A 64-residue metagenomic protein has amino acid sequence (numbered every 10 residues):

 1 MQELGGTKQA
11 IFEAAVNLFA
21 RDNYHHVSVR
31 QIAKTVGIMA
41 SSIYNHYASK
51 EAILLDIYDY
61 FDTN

Functional and structural regions predicted by a protein language model:
Q2-E3: Helix-boundary and loop/linker segments of multi-pass membrane transporters
G6-T7, I38: The short coil/loop that forms the "turn" connecting the two helices of the helix-turn-helix
T7, S49-K50: Donor nucleotide-sugar binding loop of glycosyltransferases
A10-N17, R21, T35, A52-N64: Alpha-helical structural segments
I11, I32, I43: Conserved hydrophobic/aromatic packing and binding residues within compact polymer-binding modules
L18-V27, Q31, Y47: Short helix/strand-capping hinge loops at secondary-structure junctions that flank key functional elements
R30, S41, E51: Residues within the helices of the helix-turn-helix
G37-Y47: Short hydrophobic/aromatic patch on the recognition helix
